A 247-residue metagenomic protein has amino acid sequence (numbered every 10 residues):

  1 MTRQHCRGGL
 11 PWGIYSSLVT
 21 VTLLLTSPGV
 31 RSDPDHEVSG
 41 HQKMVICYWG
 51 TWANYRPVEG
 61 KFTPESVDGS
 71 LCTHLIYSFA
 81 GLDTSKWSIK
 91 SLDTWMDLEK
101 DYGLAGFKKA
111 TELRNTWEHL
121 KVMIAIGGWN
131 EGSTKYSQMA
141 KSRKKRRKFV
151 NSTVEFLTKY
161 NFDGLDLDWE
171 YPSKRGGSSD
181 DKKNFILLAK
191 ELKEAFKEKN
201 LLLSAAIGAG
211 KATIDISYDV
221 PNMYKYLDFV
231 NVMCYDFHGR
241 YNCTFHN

Functional and structural regions predicted by a protein language model:
M1-G8: N-terminal secretory signal peptides that target proteins for export/translocation
G9-G29: Cleavable N-terminal signal peptides of Sec/SRP-targeted secreted and luminal proteins
R31-L157: Glycan-recognition patch characteristic of GH18 chitinases/ENGases and related GlcNAc/peptidoglycan-binding proteins
K43, E118-V122, N161-D163, K199-L201 (+1 more regions): Short, well-ordered coil/turn segments that N-cap beta-strands
I76, D166-D168, N231: Conserved beta-strand positions in the central sheet of alpha/beta enzyme cores
S85-L104, P172-N247: Substrate-binding surface in catalytic domains of secreted glycosidases
V122-A125, G164-W169, L203-A206: Short beta-strand segments at enzyme active-site cores
S142-L165, A195, D215-M223: An active-site-proximal structural segment forming one wall of the substrate-binding cleft that immediately precedes
